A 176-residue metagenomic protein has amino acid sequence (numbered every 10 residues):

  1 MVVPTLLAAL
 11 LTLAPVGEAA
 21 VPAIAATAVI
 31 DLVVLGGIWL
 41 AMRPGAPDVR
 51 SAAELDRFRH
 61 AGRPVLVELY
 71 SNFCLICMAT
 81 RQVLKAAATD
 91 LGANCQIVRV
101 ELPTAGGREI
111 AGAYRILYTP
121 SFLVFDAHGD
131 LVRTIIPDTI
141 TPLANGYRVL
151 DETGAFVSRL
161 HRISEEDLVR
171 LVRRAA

Functional and structural regions predicted by a protein language model:
M1-D48: N-terminal targeting signals for export/organelle localization
P47-D56: Alpha-helical transmembrane signal-anchor/signal-peptide segments
H60-F73: Short active-site neighborhood of thiol/selenol oxidoreductases, capturing the structured segment around
L69, G92-R108: Thiol-based oxidoreductase modules, predominantly thioredoxin-like and allied folds used for disulfide exchange
C74-C77, F122: The canonical Cys-X-X-Cys-His
M78-L91: Typically the conserved alpha-helix immediately C-terminal to a functionally engaged Cys/Sec in thioredoxin-like
A113-L117: A short glycine-leucine-enriched loop at secondary-structure breakpoints that most characteristically corresponds
Y118, L123-A176: Non-catalytic, surface beta->alpha helical segment in thiol-disulfide oxidoreductase systems
